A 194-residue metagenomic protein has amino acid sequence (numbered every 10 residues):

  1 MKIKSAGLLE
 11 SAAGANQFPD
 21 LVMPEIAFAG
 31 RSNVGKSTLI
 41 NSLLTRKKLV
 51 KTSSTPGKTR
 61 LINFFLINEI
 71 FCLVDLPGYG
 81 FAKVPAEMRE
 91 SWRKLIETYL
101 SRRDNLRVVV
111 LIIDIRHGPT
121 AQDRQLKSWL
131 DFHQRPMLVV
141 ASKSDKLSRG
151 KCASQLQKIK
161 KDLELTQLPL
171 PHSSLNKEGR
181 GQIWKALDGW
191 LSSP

Functional and structural regions predicted by a protein language model:
M1-K83, S192: Conserved G1/Walker A P-loop phosphate-binding module
I3-A15, K146-P194: Canonical P-loop GTPase G-domain recognition
V22, K48, L61, C72 (+7 more regions): Helical mechanochemical/support elements of P-loop NTPase systems and associated helical scaffolds
G57, G80, G118, L147 (+1 more regions): Glycine-/small-residue-rich active-site loops that bind phosphorylated ligands and cofactors
R60-L66, K94-R102: Conserved alpha-helical scaffold flanking the Walker A/P-loop in AAA+ ATPase domains
F65, S142, I183: Residue-level signal for inorganic ion chemistry
Y79-R89, D145-S148: Flexible beta-alpha connector loops of hexameric P-loop NTPases
E97-Q167: Conserved C-terminal guanine-recognition region of P-loop GTPase G domains, centered on the G4
